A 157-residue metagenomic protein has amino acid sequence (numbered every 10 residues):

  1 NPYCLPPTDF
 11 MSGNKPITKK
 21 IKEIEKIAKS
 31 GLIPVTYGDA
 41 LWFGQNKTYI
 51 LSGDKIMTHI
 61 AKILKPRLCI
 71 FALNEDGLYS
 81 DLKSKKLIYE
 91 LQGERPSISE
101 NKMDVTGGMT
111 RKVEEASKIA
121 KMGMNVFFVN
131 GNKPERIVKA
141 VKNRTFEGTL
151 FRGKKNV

Functional and structural regions predicted by a protein language model:
N1-V157: C-terminal catalytic "cap/lid" subdomain
